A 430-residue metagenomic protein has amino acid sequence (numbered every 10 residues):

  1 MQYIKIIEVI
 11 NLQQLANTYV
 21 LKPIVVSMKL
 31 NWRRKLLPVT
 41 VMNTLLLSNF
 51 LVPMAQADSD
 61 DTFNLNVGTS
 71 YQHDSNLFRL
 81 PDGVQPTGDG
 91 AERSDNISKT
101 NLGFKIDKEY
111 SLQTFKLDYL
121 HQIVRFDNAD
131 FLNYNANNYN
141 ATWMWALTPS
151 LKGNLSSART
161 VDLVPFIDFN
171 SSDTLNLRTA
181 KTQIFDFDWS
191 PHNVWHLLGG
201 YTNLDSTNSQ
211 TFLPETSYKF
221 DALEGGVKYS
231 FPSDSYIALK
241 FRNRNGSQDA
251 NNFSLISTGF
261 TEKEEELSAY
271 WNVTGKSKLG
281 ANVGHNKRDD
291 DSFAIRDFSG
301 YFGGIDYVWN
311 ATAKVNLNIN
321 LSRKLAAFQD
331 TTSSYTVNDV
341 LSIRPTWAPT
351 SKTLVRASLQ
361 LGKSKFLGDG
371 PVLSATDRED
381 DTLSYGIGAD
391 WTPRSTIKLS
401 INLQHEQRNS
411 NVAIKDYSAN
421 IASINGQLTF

Functional and structural regions predicted by a protein language model:
M1-D60: Cleavable N-terminal export/targeting peptides
Q56-F430: Gram-negative and organellar
